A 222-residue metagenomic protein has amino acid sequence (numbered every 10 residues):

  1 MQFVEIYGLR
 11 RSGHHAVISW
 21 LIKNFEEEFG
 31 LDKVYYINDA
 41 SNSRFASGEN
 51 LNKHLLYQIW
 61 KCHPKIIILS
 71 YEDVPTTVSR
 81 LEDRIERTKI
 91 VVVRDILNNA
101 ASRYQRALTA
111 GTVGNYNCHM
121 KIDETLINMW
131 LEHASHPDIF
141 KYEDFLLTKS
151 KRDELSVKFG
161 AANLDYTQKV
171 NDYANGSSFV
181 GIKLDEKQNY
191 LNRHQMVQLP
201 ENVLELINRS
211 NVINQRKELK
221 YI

Functional and structural regions predicted by a protein language model:
M1-H63: PAPS-dependent sulfotransferase catalytic core
Q2, L69-S70: Exposed, low-complexity/repetitive linear segments and helix-based recognition motifs, biased toward charged/polar
H14-H15, G48, T88, V93 (+5 more regions): General helical structural elements
V17, L21-F25, I59, L81 (+4 more regions): Hydrophobic, Leu/Ile/Phe/Ala-enriched alpha-helical segments that form helix-helix packing faces
F25, G30, G111, K121 (+4 more regions): Short, flexible coil/linker elements and helix-boundary hinge sites characteristic of intrinsically disordered
P64-I66, E72-T167, S177-K187: PAPS-dependent sulfotransferase catalytic domain
A161-I222: PAPS-dependent sulfotransferases, especially Golgi type II membrane carbohydrate sulfotransferases
